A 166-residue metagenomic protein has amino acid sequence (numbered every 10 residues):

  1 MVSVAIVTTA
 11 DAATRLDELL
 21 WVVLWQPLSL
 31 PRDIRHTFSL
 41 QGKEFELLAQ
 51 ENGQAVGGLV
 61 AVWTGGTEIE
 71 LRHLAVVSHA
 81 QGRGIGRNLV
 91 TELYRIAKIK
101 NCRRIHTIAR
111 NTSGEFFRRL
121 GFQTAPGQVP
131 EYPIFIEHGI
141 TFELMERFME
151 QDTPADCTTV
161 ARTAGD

Functional and structural regions predicted by a protein language model:
M1-D11, F148-D166: Conserved N-terminal entry element of GNAT/NAT acetyltransferase domains
D11-E68, R72, V77: Acetyl-CoA-dependent GNAT
R72, Q81, F116-R119: Acidic/histidine-enriched, beta-strand-rich ligand/metal-binding domains
V76, G82-R95: Conserved acetyl-CoA-binding loop-helix of GNAT-fold acetyltransferases
V90, A97-R110: Conserved GNAT acetyl-CoA-binding A-motif
I108, R118, Q123-E150: Conserved catalytic-core motifs of GNAT/GCN5-like acyltransferases
